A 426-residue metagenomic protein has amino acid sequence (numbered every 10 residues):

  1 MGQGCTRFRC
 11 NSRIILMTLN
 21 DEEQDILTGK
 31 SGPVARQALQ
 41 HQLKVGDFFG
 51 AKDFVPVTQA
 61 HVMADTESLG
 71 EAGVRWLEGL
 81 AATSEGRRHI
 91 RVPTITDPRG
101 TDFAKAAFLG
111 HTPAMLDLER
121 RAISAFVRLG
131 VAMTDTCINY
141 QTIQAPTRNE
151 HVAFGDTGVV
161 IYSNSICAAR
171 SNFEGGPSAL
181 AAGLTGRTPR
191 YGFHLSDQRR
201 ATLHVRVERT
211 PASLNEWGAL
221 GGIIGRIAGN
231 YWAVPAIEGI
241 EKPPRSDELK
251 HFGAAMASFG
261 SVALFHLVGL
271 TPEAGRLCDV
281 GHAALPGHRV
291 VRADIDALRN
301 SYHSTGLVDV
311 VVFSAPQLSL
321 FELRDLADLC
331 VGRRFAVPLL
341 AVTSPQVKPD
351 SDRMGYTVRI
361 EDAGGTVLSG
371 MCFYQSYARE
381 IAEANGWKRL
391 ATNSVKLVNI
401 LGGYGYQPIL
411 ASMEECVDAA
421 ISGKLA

Functional and structural regions predicted by a protein language model:
N11-A426: Non-transmembrane, aqueous-exposed alpha-helical and coiled segments at domain scale
